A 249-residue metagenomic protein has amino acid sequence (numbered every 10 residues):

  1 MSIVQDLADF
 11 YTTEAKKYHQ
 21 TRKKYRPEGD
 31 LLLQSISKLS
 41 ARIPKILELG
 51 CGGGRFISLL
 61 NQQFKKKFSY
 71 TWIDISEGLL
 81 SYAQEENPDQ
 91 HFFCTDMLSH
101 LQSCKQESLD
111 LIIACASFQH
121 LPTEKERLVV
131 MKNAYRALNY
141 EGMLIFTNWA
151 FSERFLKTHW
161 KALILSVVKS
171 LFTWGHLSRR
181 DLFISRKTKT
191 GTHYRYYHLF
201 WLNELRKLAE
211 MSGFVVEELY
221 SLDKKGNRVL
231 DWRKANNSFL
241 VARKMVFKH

Functional and structural regions predicted by a protein language model:
M1-I43: Conserved class I S-adenosyl-L-methionine
L47, G52-L101: Class I SAM-dependent methyltransferase SAM/SAH-binding core
I113: A conserved beta-strand element that flanks and buttresses the S-adenosyl-L-methionine
A116-H120: Short catalytic micro-motifs in class I SAM-dependent methyltransferases
L128-Y140: A short glycine-rich, Lys/Arg-flanked "PGG" loop and its adjoining helix->strand segment in the class I
T147-L208: SAM-dependent methyltransferase
V215-K225: Conserved S-adenosyl-L-methionine
R228-H249: Core SAM-dependent methyltransferase catalytic element
